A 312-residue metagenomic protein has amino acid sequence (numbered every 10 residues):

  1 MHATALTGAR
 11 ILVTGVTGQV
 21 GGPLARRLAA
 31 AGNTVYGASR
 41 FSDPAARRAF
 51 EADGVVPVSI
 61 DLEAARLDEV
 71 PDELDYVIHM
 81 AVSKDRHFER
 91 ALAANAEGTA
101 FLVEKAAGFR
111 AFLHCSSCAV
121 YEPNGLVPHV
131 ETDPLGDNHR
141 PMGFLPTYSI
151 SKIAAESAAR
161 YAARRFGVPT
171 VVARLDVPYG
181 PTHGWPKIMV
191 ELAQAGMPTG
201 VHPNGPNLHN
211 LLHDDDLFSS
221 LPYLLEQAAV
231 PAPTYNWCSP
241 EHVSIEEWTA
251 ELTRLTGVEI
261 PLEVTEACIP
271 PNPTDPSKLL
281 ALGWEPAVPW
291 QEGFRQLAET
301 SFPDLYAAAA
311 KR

Functional and structural regions predicted by a protein language model:
M1-T4, W290-R312: Amphipathic terminal alpha-helices
I11-A30: N-terminal Rossmann NAD(P)H-binding glycine-rich loop of SDR-like oxidoreductase domains
S59-E97: NAD(P)H-binding glycine-rich loop region in Rossmannoid oxidoreductase-like domains and their noncatalytic homologs
F101-T147: Conserved Rossmann-fold NAD(P)-dependent oxidoreductase catalytic core, especially the SDR/UDP-sugar
V127, S157-H209, D214, F218 (+1 more regions): NAD(P)-dependent short-chain dehydrogenase/reductase
Y148, K152: Active-site YXXXK catalytic motif of short-chain dehydrogenase/reductase
R174, P178-G180, V201-L208, P233-V243 (+2 more regions): Glycine-rich Rossmann NAD(P)(H)-binding loop
S220-I269, D275-P276: Mid/C-terminal beta-alpha module of Rossmann-like enzyme folds, strongest in SDR-family dehydrogenases/epimerases
